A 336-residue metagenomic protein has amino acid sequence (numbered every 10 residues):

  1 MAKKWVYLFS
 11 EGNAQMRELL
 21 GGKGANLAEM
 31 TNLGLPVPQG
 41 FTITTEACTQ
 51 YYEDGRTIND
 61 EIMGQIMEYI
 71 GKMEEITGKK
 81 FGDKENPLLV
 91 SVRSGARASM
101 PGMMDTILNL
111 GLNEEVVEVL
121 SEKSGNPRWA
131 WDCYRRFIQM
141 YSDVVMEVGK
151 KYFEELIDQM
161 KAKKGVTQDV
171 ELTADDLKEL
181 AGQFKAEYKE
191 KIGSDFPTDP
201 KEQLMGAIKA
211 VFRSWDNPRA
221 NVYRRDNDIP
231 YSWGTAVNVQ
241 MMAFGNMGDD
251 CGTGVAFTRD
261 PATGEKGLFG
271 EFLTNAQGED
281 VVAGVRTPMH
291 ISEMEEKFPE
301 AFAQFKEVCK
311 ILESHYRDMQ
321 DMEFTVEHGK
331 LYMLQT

Functional and structural regions predicted by a protein language model:
M1-T336: Nucleotide/phosphate-binding sheet-loop regions of phosphoryl- and nucleotidyl-transfer enzymes
